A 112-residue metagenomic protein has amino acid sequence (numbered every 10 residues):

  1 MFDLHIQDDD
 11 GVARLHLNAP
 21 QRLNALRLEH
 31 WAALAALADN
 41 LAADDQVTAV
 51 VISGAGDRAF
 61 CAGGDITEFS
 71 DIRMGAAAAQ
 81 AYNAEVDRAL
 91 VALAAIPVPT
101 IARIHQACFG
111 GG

Functional and structural regions predicted by a protein language model:
M1-S53, V91: Conserved CoA-thioester-binding segment of acyl-CoA-metabolizing enzymes
L23-N24, T67-S70, G110: Nucleotide phosphate-binding site architecture
L26-R27, G64, R73, I104: Short, flexible helix/strand-to-coil boundary loops that buttress conserved ligand/catalytic motifs in alpha/beta
R27-H30, Y82, F109: Short, conserved glycine- and acidic-residue-centered signature motifs in active-site or ligand-binding loops
S53-G54, I104: Short beta-strand/turn micro-motifs composed of small residues that flank or help shape donor/cofactor-binding pockets
G54-V91: Glycine- (often His-adjacent) and acidic-residue-rich active-site loop that binds/positions the CoA thioester
L90-G112: Glycine-rich beta-to-alpha active-site loop
